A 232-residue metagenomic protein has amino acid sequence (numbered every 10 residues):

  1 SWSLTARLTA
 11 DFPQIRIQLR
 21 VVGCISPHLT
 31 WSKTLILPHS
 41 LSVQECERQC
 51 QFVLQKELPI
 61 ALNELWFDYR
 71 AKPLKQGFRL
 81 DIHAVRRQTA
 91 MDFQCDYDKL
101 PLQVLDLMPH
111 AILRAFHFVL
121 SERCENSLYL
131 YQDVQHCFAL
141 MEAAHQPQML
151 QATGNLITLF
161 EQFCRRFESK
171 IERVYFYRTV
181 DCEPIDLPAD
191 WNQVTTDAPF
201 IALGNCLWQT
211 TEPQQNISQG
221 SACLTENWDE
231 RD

Functional and structural regions predicted by a protein language model:
S1-D232: Hydrophobic/aromatic-enriched cytosolic interaction surfaces used to assemble or bind macromolecules
